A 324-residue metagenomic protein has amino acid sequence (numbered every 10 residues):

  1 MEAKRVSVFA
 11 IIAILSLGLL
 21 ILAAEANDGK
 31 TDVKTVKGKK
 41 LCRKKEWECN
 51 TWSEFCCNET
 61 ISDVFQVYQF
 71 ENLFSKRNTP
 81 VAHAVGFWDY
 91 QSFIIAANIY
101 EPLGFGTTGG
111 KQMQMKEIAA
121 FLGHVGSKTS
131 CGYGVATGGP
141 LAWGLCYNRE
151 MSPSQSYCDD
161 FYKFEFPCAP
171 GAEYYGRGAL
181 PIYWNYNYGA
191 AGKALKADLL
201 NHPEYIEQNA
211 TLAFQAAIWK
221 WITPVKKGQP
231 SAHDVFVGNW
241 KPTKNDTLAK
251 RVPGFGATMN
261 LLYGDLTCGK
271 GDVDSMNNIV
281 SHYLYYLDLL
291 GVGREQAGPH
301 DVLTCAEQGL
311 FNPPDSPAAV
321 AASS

Functional and structural regions predicted by a protein language model:
R5-E25: Cleavable N-terminal signal peptides of Sec/SRP-targeted secreted and luminal proteins
A26-S324: Folded extracytoplasmic luminal domains of secretory or organellar precursors
